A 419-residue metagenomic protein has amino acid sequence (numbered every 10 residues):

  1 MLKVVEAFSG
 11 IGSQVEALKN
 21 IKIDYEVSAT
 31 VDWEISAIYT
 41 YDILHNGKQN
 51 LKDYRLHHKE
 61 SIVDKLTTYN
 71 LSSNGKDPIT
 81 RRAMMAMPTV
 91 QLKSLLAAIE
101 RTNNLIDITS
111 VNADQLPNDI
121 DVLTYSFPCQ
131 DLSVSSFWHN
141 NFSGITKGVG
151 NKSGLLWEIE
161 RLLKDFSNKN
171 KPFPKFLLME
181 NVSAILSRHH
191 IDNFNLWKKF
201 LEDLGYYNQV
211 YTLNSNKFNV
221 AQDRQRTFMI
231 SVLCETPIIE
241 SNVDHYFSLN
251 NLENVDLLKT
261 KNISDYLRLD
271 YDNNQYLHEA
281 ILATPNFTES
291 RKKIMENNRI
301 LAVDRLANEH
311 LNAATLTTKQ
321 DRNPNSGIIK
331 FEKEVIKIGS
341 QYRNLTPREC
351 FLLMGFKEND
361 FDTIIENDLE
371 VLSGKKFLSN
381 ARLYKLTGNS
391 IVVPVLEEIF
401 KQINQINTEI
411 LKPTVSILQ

Functional and structural regions predicted by a protein language model:
L2-F173, S183-R188, D192: Core alpha/beta nucleotide-donor-binding catalytic domains of modification enzymes
A17, T40, E158, L162 (+3 more regions): Amphipathic alpha-helical segments that form well-ordered structural scaffolds and often line/cohere around active
L44, H245, F331-E334: Short Gly/aromatic-enriched secondary-structure transition segments
D53-S61, D244, E409-Q419: Short, flexible loop/turn segments with low-complexity composition
V111-V122, L132-R322: Class I S-adenosyl-L-methionine
L282-Q419: C-terminal target-recognition/interaction regions appended to catalytic cores
